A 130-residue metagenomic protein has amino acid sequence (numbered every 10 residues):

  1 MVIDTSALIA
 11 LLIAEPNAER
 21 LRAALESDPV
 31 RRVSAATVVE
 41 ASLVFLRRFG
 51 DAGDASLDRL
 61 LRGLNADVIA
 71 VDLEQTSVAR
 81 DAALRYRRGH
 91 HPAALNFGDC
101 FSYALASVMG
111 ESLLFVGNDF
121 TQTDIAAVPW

Functional and structural regions predicted by a protein language model:
M1-V33, L46-R59, P129: Short, well-structured N-terminal submotif of metal-dependent ribonuclease cores
L8-I9, V38, F120-T121: A generic structural signal for short hydrophobic patches within well-formed alpha-helices
R20-A23, R59-R62, A83-G89: Glycine/charged-rich beta-loop-alpha catalytic/anionic-binding loops adjacent to active sites
P29-R32, N65-I69: Short loop->beta-strand "edge-of-pocket" segments that line small-molecule binding or catalytic clefts across diverse
A35-A36, L73, G117-N118: Short secondary-structure boundary segments
V68-S112: Active-site neighborhoods of divalent-metal-dependent phosphate/nucleic-acid chemistry enzymes
Y103-W130: Acidic, PIN/NYN-like endoribonuclease modules and their adjacent C-terminal/linker elements
